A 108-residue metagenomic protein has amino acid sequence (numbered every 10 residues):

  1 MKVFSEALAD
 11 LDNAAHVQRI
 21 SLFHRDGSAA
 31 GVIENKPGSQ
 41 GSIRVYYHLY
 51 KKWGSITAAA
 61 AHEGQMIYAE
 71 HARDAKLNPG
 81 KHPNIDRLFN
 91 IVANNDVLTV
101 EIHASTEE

Functional and structural regions predicted by a protein language model:
M1, D10-D12, H62, N78: Homeobox/homeodomain signature
K2, L11-H16, I43, H48-Y50 (+3 more regions): Intrinsically disordered, charged low-complexity linkers and terminal tails that flank or connect structured domains
F4-G27: Short, charge-rich, low-complexity alpha-helical interaction segments
L8, G54, A72-A75: Generic alpha-helical secondary structure signal
S21-A58: Amphipathic alpha-helical interaction modules
H62-E108: Short, compact, well-ordered microdomains
